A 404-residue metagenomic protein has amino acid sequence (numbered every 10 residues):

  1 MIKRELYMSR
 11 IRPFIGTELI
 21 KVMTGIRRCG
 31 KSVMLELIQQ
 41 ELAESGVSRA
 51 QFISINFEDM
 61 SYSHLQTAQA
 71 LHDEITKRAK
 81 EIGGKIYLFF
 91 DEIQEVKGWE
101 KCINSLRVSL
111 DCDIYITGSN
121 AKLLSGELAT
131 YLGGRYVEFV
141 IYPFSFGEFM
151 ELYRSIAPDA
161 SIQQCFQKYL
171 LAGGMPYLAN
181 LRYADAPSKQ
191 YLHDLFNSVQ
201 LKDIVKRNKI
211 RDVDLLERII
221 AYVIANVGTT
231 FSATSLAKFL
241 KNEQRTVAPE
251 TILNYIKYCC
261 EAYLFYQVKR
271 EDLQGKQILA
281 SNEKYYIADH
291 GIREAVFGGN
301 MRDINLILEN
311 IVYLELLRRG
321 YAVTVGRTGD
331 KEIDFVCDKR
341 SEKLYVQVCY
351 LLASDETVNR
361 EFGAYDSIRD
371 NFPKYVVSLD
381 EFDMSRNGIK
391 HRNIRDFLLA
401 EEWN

Functional and structural regions predicted by a protein language model:
I2-G16: Pre-Walker A adenine-sensing motif
M23: Hydrophobic anchor at the beta1->P-loop junction of P-loop NTPases
K31: Conserved lysine of the Walker
M34, I38: Hydrophobic positions on the alpha1 helix immediately C-terminal to the Walker A/P-loop
S54-G84: Short glycine-rich substrate-engagement loop in P-loop NTPases that contacts/grips substrate
S119-A121, G126-T230, Y263: Interdomain motor-coupling "hinge/lid" segment immediately C-terminal to the ATP-binding subdomain of NTP-driven enzymes
Y183-K343: Accessory nucleic acid-recognition modules appended to NTPase machines
G326, Y350-R395: Catalytic cores of nucleic-acid endonucleases
